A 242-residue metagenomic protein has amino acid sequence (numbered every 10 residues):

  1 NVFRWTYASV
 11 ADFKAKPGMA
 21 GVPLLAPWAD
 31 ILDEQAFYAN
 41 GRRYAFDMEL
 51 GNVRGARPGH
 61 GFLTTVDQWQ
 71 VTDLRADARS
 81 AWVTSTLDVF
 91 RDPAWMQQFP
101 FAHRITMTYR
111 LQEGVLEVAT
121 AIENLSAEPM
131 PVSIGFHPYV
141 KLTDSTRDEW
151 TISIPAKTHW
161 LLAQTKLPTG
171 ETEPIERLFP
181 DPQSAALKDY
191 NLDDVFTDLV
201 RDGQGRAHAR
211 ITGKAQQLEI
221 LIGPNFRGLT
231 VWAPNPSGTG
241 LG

Functional and structural regions predicted by a protein language model:
N1-G51, A207-R227: Beta-strand-rich N-terminal accessory domains
Y38-R43, T72-V83, R110-V115, D144 (+2 more regions): A short, structured loop/turn motif at beta-sheet edges
E49-E113: Extended, loop-rich substrate-binding clefts of extracytoplasmic carbohydrate-active enzymes
A81-V83, L116-V118, A207-A209, L229: Hydrophobic residues embedded in beta-strands of well-ordered beta-sheets
T86-D88, R104, T108-R110, A119-E123 (+4 more regions): Residue-level recognition of well-ordered beta-strand positions that form the cores of beta-sheet-rich folds across
V115-T151: Acidic (Asp/Glu-rich), glycine- and aromatic
Y139-N225: Active-site/ligand-binding surface loops and adjacent short beta/alpha elements that line catalytic pockets across
L218-G242: Active-site pocket scaffolds in enzymes
